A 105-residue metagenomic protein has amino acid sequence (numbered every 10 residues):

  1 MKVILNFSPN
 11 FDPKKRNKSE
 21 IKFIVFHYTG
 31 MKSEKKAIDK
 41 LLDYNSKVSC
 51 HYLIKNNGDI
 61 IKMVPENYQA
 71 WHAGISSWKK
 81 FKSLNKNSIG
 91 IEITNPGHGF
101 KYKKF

Functional and structural regions predicted by a protein language model:
K2-F105: Active-site-adjacent loop/helix surface patches within enzyme catalytic domains that shape the substrate-binding cleft
